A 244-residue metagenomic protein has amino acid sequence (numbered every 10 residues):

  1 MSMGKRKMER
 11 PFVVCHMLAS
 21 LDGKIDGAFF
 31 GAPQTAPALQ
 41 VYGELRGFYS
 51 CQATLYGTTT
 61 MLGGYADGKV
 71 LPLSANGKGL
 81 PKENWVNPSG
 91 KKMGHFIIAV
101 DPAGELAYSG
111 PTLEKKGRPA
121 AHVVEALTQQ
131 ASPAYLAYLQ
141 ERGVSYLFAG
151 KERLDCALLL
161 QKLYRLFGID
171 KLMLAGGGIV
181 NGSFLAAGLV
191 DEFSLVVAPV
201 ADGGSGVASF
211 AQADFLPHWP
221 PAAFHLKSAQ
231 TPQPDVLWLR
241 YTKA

Functional and structural regions predicted by a protein language model:
S2-A244: Enzymes that bind and transform nitrogen-containing heteroaromatic metabolites
